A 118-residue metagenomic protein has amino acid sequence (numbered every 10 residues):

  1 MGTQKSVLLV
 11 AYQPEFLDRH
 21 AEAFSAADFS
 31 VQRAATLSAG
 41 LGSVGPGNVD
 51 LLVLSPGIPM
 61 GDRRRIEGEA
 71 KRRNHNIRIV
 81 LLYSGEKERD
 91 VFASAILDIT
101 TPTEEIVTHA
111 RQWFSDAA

Functional and structural regions predicted by a protein language model:
T3-K5: Phosphate-coordination loops involved in phosphoryl transfer and adenosine-cofactor binding
V10-A11: Conserved acidic carboxylate
P14-Q32: Two-component/phosphorelay signaling modules centered on CheY-like receiver
A35-L51: Acidic, metal-coordinating helix/loop segments flanking the phosphotransfer/catalytic sites of two-component signaling
T36-G40, D62, P102-E105: Short acidic active-site motifs
D50-N74, G85: Conserved phosphotransfer microenvironments
V80-A118: Output/docking surface of receiver
